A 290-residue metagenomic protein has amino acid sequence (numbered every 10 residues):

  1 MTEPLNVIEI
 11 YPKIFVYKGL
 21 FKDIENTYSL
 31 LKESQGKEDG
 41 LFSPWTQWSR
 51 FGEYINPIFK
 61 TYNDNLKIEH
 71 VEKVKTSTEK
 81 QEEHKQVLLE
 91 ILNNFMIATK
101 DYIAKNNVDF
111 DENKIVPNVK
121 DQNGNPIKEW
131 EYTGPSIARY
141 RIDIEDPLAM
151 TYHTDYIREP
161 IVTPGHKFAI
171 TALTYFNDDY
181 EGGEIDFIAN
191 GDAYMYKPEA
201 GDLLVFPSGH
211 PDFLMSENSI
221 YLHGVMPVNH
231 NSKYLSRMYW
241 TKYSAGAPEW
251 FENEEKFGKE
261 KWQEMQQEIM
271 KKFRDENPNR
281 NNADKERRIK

Functional and structural regions predicted by a protein language model:
T2-N123, I127-E129, S136, D143 (+1 more regions): Non-heme Fe(II)/2-oxoglutarate
P4-N6, G124-I127, I161-P164, F176 (+2 more regions): Beta-strand elements of modular eukaryotic interaction domains
G19-L20, A138-Y140, D155, Y175 (+3 more regions): Structured loops at beta-to-helix junctions and adjacent beta-edge loops in soluble globular domains
T27-E33, L92-F95, A169-D179, R237-W240 (+1 more regions): Short, Φ-rich (hydrophobic/aromatic) sequence segments
P135, L148-A149: Metzincin-family zinc-dependent endopeptidase catalytic domain
R139-I142, P160-E181: Short, conserved beta-strand element in jelly-roll/cupin
A149-I157: Histidine-centered catalytic micro-motifs
H166-F168, E181-K290: Catalytic core of Fe(II)/2-oxoglutarate
